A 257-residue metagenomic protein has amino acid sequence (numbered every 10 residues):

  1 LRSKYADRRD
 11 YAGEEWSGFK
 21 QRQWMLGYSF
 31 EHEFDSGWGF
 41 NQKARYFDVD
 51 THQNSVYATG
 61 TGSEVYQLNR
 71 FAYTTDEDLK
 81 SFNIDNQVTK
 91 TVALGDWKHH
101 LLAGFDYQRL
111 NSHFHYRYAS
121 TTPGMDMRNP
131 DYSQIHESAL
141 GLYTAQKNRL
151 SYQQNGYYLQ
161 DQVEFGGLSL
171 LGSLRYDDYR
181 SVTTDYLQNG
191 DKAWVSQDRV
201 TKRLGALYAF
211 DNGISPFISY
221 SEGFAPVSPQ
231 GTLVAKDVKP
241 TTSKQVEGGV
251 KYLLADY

Functional and structural regions predicted by a protein language model:
L1-E33, D48-L79, G124-L150, Q154: Acidic/polar loop-and-plug regions of large Gram-negative outer-membrane beta-barrel proteins
L1-R2, Q53-G60, F114-S120, V182-G190 (+1 more regions): Outer-membrane beta-barrel translocator domains and adjoining extracellular loop/strand segments of Gram-negative
F19, E33, L94, D161-V163 (+1 more regions): Sterically constrained small-residue positions within well-ordered secondary structures of folded domains
Q21-V49, Y73-H115, Q197-A209: Transmembrane beta-barrel strand/turn architecture of Gram-negative outer membrane proteins
S63-V65, S120-G124, A193-W194, K239-P240: Short, intrinsically disordered/low-complexity patches at protein termini and at juxtamembrane boundaries
L79, K98-H100, D106-Q108, N148-Y257: Structural signature of Gram-negative outer-membrane beta-barrels, strongest in the C-terminal barrel of TonB-dependent
Y107-L150, G213-S215, S219-A225: Feature marks flexible
